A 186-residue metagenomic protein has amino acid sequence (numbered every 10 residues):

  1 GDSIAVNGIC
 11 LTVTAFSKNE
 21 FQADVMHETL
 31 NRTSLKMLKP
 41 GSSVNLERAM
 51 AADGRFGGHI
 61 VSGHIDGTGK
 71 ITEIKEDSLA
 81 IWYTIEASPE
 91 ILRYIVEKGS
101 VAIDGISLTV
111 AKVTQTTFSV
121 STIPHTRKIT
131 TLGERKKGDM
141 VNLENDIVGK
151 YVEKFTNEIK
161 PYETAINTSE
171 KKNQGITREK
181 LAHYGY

Functional and structural regions predicted by a protein language model:
G1-Y186: Conserved loop->alpha-helix
